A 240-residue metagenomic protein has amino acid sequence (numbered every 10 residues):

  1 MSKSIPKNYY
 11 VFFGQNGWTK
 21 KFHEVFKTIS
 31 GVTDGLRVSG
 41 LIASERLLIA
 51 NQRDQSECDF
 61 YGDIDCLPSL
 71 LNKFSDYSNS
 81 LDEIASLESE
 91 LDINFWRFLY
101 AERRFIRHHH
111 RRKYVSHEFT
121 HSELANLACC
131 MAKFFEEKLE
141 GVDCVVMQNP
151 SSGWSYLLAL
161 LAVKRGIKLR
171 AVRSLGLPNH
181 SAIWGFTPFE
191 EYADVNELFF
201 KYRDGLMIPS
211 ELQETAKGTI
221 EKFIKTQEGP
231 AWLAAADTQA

Functional and structural regions predicted by a protein language model:
M1-K7, S30-V32, E137-G141: Flexible, charged surface loops at secondary-structure boundaries
K3-N16, S44, V146: Nucleotide-activated donor-dependent transferases that construct or modify glycoconjugates
S4, H108-Y114, F134-E136, Q148: Generic detector of short, locally flexible boundary/turn motifs and exposed helical patches
V11-K27: N-terminal "leader" segments that precede or initiate the main folded domain
W18-H23, R46, G153-Y156: Short, well-ordered alpha-helical microsegments
K27-C129, S174-A240: Conserved N-terminal ligand/cofactor-binding loop architecture of enzyme catalytic domains
C130-D194: Conserved nucleotide-sugar donor-interacting segment of glycosyltransferase catalytic cores, predominantly GT-B
